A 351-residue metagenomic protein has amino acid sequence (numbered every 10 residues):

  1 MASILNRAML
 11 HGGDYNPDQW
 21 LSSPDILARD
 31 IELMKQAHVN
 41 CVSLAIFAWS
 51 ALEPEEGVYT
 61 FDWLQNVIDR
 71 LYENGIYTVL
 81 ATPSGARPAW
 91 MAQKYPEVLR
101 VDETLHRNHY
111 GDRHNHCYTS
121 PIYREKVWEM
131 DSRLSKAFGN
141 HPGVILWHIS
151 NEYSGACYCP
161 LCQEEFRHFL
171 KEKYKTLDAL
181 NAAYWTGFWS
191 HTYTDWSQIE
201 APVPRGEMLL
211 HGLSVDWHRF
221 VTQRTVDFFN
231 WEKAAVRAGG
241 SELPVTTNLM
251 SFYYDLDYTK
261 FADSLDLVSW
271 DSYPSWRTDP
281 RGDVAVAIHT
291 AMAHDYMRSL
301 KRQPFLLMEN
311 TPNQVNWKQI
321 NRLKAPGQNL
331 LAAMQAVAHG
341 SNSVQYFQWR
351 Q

Functional and structural regions predicted by a protein language model:
A2-P24: Boundary/entry segment of secreted carbohydrate-active catalytic domains
R7-H11, H38-N40, Y72-T78, N140-I145 (+4 more regions): Short, well-ordered coil/turn segments that N-cap beta-strands
G13, M34, V42, L71 (+8 more regions): Conserved, mostly hydrophobic/aromatic
L27-N108, S132-S135, W231-G240: Aromatic-lined substrate-binding rim segments of carbohydrate-active enzymes
A48-D62, W90-P121, P160-Q163, M208-S214 (+2 more regions): Surface-exposed, active-site-proximal loop segments in enzymatic domains
T104-L267, D271-M292: Polysaccharide-binding and catalytic clefts of secreted carbohydrate-active enzymes
H109, T246-Q351: Hydrophobic targeting/anchoring helices
